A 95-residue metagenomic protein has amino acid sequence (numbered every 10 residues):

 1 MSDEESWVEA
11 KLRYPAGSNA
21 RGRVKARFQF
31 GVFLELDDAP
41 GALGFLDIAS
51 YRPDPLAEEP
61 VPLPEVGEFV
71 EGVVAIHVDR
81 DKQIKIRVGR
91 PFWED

Functional and structural regions predicted by a protein language model:
M1-D95: Single-stranded RNA-binding regions, centering on S1/OB-family and related RNA-binding modules
